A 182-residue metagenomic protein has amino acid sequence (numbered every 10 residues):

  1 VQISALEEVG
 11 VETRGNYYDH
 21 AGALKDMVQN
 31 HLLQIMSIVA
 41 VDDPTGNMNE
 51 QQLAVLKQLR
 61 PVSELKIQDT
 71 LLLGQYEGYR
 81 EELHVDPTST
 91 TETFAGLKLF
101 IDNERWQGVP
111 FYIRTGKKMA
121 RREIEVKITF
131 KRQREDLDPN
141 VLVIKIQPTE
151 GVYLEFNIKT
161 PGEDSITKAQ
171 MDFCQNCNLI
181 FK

Functional and structural regions predicted by a protein language model:
V1-K182: Secretory/organelle targeting and membrane-embedding segments
